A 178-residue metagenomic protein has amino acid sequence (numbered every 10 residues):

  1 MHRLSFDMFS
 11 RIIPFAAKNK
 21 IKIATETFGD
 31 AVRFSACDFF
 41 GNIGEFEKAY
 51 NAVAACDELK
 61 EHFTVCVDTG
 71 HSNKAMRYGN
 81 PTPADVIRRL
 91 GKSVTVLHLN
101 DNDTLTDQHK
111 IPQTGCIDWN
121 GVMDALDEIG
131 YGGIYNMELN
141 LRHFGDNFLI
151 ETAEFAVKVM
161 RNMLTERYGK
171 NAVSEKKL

Functional and structural regions predicted by a protein language model:
M1-D7, G29, G44, L149: Proteins with a high burden of low-complexity, intrinsically disordered sequence enriched in S/T/G/P/A and R, requiring
M1-N19: An active-site-proximal structural segment forming one wall of the substrate-binding cleft that immediately precedes
S10, P14, K22, S35 (+1 more regions): Histidine-acidic metal/acid-base catalytic patches
I23-G29: Short, structured patches in soluble enzyme cores that scaffold and shape functional sites
G29-D30, N140: Conserved beta-strand edge residues that scaffold enzyme active sites
